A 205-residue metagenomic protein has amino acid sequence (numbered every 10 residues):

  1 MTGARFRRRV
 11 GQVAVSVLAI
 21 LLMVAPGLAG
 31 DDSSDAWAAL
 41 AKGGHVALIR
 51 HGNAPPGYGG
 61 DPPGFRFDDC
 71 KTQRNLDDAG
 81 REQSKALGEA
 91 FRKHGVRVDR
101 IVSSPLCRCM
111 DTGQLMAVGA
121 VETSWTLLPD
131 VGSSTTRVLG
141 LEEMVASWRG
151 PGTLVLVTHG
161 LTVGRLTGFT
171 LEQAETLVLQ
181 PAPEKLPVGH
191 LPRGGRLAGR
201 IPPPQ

Functional and structural regions predicted by a protein language model:
M1-R8: N-terminal secretory signal peptides that target proteins for export/translocation
A14-V24: Bacterial N-terminal signal peptides
G30-S133, F169-Q205: Active-site-proximal alpha-helix that buttresses catalytic centers in soluble enzyme cores
G44-V46, G150-T158: Generic beta-sheet signal
S133-R137, E142-R149: ...with weaker cross-activation on analogous glycine-rich loops/strands in unrelated enzymes
S147-G152, P181: A short, structured loop/turn motif at beta-sheet edges
